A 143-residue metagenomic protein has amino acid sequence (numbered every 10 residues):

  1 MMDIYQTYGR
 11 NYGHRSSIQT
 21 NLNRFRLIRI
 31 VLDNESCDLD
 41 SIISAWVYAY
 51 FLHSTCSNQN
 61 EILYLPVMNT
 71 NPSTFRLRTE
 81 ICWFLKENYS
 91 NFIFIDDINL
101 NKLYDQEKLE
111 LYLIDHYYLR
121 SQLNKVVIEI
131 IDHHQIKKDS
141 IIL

Functional and structural regions predicted by a protein language model:
M1-L143: Replace "Mg2+/Mn2+-dependent" with "divalent metal-dependent
